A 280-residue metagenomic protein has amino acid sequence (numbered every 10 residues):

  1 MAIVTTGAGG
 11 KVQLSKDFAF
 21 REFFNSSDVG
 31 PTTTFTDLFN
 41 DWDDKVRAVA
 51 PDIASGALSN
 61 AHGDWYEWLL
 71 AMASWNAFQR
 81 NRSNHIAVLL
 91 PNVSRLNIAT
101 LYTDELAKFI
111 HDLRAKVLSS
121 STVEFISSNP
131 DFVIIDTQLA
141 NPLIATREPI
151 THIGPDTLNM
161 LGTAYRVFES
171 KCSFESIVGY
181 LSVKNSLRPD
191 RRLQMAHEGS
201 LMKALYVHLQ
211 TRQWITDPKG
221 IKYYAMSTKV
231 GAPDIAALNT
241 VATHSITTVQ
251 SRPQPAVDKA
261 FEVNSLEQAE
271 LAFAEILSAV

Functional and structural regions predicted by a protein language model:
M1-D64, L69-N84, V88, D104 (+2 more regions): C-terminal tail/extension regions appended to the core domain(s) of diverse proteins
A2-K11, N97-D104, L143-A145, G179-L181 (+1 more regions): Generic ordered-secondary-structure signal
D44-A50, L106-K108, E169-E175: Short amphipathic alpha-helical segments, especially helix-boundary/capping motifs
A50, A54, D112, L161 (+1 more regions): General secondary-structure edge motif
D52-D156: Acidic-basic catalytic patches of nuclease active cores, encompassing PD-(D/E)XK and other metal-cofactor nuclease
K116-L118, V167-K171, I246: Residue-level detector of functional hotspots within protein domains
S127, N141-A236: Catalytic cores of nucleic-acid endonucleases
D131, V178, D258: Conserved acidic residues
